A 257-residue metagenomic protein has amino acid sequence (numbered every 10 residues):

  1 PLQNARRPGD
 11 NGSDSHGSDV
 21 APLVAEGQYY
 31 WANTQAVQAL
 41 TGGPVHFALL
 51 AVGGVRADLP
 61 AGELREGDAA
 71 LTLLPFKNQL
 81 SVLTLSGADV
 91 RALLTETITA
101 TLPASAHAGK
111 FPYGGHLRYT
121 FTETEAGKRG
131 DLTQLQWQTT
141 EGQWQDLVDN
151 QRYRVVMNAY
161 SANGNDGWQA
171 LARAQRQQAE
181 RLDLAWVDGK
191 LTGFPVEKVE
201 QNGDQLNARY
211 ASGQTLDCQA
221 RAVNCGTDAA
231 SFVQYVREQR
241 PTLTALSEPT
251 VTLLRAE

Functional and structural regions predicted by a protein language model:
P1-E257: Catalytic centers of hydrolytic enzymes
